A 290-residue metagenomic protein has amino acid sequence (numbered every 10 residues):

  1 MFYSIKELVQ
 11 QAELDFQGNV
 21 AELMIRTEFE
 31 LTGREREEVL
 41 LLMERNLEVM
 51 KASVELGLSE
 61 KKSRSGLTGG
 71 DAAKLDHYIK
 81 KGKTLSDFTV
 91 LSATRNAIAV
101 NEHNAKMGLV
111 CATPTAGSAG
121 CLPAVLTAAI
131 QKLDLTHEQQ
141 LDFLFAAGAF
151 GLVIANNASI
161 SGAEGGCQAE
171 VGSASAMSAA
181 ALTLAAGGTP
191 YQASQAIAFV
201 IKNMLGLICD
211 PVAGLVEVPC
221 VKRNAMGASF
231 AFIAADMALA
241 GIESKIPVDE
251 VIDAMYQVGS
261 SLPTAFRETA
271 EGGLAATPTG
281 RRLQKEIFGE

Functional and structural regions predicted by a protein language model:
M1-G108, I130-K132, G241, V248-E290: Generic N-terminal targeting/processing segments that precede catalytic cores or assembly contacts
L85, A112-A119, Q131, L135-T136 (+1 more regions): Glycine- and small hydrophobic-enriched segments that form the cores of compact globular domains
D87-N104, Q139-A158, K202-P211, I246 (+2 more regions): Acidic-glycine-rich active-site phosphate/pyrophosphate-binding loop
M107-V125, A169-A174: Conserved phosphate/anionic-ligand binding catalytic regions in large, soluble enzymes, centered on
S118-T127, S175-A180, A228-A234: Well-ordered alpha-helical segments within folded domains of soluble proteins
P123-D134, L182-G187: Alpha-helical support elements that line or immediately flank enzyme active sites and cofactor-binding pockets
L144, F150-A163, C167-M177: Glycine- and acidic-residue-rich phosphate-binding/metal-coordinating active-site segment common to enzymes that handle
L184-E290: Functionally critical mobile loop/hinge segments
